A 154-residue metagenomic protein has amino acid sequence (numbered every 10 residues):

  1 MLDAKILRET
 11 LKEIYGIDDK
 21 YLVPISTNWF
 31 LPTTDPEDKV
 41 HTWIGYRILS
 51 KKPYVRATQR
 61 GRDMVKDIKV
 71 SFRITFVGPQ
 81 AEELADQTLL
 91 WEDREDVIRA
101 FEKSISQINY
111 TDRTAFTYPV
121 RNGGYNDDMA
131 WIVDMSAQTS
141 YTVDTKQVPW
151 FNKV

Functional and structural regions predicted by a protein language model:
M1-Q59: Small/polar-rich, solvent-exposed N-terminal microdomains that initiate assembly or binding
L2-D3, Q80, L84, D93: Short amphipathic alpha-helical segments
L7-D19, E92-F101, I105: Hydrophobic, Leu/Ile/Phe/Ala-enriched alpha-helical segments that form helix-helix packing faces
E13-D19, V23-S26, P32, M129-V148: Positively charged, small/polar-rich N-terminal and surface patches that mediate targeting and assembly and bind
V55, A81-E83, T142-K146: Intrinsically disordered, low-complexity acidic/polar segments
M64-E82, T88, D127-Y141: Oligomerization/assembly interface segments of phage tail-like spikes and tubes
D93-T142: Acidic-leaning, charged glycine-interspersed low-complexity segments
P149-V154: Short, cationic low-complexity segments
